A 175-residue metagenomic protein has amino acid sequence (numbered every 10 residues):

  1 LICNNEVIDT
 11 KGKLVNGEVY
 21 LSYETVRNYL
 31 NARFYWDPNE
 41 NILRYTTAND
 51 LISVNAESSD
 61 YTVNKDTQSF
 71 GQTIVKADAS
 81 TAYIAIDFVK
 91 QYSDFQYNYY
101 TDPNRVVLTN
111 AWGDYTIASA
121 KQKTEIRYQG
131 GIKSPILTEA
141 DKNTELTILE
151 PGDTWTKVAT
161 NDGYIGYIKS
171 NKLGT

Functional and structural regions predicted by a protein language model:
L1-N4, A32-G71, Q96-Q129: Positively charged
N5-S22, Q68-A85: Short acidic/polar beta-strand-loop edge motifs in secreted extracellular and Gram-negative envelope-associated
E6-I8, N49-I52, D66, T154 (+1 more regions): Short acidic/polar mixed-charge low-complexity motifs
G17-R33: Amphipathic alpha-helical segments
E18, Y29, E40, T81 (+2 more regions): Extracytoplasmic
Y29-A32, I86-D114, T147, A159-T175: Boundary regions of SH3-family modules and the immediately adjacent low-complexity/disordered segments in eukaryotic
S119-A159: Beta-loop motif signature
